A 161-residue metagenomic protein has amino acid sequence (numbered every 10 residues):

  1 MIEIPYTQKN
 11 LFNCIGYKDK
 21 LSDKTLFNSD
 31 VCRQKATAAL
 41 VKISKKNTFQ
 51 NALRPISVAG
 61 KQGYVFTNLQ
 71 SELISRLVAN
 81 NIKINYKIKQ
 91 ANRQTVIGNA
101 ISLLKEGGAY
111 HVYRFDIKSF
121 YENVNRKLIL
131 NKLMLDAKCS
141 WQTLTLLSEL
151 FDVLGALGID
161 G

Functional and structural regions predicted by a protein language model:
M1-P55: Non-catalytic, polymerase-adjacent accessory regions of viral genome-replication enzymes
N10, K35, L73, L77 (+3 more regions): Exposed alpha-helical structural elements
Y17-L26, A59-Y64, I84, R114 (+1 more regions): Charged, low-complexity surface segments at secondary-structure and domain boundaries
A36, L40-S44, N81-I82, Y86 (+1 more regions): Hydrophobic, Leu/Ile/Phe/Ala-enriched alpha-helical segments that form helix-helix packing faces
F49-L73, F151-G161: Short, conserved non-catalytic motifs in the polymerase core
F66-F115, S119-N125: Active-site-proximal segment of RNA-dependent polymerases
L104-G161: Conserved polymerase palm-domain catalytic core
